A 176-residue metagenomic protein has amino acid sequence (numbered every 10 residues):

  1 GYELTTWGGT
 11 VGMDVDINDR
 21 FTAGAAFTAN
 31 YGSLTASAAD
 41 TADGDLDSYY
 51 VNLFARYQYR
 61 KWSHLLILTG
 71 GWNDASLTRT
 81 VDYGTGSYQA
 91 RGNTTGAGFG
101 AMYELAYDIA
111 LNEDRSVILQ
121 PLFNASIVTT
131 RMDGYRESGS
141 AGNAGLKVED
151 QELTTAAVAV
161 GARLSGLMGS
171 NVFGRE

Functional and structural regions predicted by a protein language model:
G1-E176: Membrane translocator/pore-forming domains, dominated by Gram-negative outer-membrane beta-barrels
